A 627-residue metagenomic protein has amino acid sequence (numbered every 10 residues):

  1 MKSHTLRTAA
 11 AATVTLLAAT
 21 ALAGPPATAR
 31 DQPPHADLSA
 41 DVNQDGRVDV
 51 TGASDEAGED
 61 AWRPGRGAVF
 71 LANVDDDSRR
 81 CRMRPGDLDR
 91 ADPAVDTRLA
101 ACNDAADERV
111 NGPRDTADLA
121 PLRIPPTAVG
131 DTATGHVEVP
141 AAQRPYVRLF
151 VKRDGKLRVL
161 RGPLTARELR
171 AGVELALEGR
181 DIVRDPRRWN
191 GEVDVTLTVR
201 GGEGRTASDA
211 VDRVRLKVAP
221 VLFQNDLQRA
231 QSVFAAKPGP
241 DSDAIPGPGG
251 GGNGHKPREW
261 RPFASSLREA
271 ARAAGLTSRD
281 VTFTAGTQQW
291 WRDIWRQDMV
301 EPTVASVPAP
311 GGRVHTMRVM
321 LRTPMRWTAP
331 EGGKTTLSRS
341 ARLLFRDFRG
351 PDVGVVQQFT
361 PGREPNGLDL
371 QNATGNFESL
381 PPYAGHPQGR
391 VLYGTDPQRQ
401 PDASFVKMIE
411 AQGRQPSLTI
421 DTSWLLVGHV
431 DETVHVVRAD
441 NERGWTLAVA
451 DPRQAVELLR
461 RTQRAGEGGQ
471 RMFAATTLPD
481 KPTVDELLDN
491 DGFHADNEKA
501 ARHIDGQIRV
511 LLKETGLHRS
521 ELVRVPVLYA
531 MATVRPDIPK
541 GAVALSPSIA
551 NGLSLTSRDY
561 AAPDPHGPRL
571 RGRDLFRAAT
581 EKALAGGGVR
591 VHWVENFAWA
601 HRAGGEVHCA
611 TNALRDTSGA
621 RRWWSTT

Functional and structural regions predicted by a protein language model:
M1-R30: Secretory targeting and sorting signals
R30-T627: Histidine/cysteine-enriched polar flanking segments
